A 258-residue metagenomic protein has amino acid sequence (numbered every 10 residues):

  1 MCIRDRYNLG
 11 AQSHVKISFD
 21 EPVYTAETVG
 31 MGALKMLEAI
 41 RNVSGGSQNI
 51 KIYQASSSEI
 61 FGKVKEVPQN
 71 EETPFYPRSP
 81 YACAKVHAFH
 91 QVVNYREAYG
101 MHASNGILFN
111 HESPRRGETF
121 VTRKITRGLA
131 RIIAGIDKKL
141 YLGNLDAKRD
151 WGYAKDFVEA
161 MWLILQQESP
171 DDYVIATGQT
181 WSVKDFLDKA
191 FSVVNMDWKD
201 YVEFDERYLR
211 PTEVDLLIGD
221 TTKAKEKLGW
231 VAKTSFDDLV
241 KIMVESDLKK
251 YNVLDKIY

Functional and structural regions predicted by a protein language model:
M1-C2, R6, A224: Hydrophobic beta-strand positions within the nucleotide-binding domains of ABC ATPases
R4-H111, K155, L165, L216 (+3 more regions): N-terminal Rossmann-like NAD(P)+-binding domain of SDR-like oxidoreductases, especially those catalyzing
R116-Y258: C-terminal substrate-binding subdomain of Rossmann-fold SDR/epimerase-dehydratase oxidoreductases
